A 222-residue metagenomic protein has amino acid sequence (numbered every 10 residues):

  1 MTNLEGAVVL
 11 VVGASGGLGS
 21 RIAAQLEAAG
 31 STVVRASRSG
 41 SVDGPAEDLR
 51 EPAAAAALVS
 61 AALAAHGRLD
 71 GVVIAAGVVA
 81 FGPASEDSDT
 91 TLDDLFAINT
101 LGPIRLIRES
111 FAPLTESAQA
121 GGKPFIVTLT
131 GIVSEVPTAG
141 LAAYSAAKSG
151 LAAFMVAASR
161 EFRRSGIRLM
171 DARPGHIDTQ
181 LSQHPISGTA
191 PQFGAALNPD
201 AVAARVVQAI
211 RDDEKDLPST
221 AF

Functional and structural regions predicted by a protein language model:
S15, A23: N-terminal Rossmann NAD(P)H-binding glycine-rich loop of SDR-like oxidoreductase domains
A75-F81: Conserved NAD(P)H cofactor-binding loop of Rossmann-fold oxidoreductase domains
P83-A84, S88-F96: Substrate-binding pocket helix/loop in short-chain dehydrogenase/reductase
I107, A147: Active-site helix of classical SDR
G131: Residue(s) in the substrate-gating loop at a strand-loop-helix junction that position the organic substrate next
T138-A142: Active-site loop immediately N-terminal to the catalytic Tyr-X3-Lys motif of short-chain dehydrogenase/reductase
D171-A172, S187-F222: C-terminal helical subdomain
